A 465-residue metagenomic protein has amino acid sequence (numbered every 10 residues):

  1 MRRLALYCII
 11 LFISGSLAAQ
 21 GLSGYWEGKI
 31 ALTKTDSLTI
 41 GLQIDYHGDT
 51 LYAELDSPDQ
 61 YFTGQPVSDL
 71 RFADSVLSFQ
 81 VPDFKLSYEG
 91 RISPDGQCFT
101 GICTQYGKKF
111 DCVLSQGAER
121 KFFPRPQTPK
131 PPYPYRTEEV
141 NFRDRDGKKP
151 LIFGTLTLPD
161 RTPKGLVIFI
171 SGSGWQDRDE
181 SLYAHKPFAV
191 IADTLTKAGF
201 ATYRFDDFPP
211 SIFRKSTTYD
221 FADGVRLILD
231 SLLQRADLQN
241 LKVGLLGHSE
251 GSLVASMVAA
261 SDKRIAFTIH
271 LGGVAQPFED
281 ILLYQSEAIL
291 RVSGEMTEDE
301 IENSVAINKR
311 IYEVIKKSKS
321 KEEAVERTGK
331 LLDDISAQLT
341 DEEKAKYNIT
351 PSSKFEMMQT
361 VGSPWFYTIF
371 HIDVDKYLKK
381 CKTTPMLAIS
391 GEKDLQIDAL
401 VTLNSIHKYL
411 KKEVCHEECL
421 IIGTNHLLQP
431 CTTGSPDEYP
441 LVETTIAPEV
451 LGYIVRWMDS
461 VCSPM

Functional and structural regions predicted by a protein language model:
Q20-S93, T100-K108: Central antiparallel beta-sheet cores of small beta-barrel/beta-sandwich binding domains
E119-T162: N-terminal cap/lid segment of alpha/beta-hydrolase-fold proteins
P163-G174: Short beta-strand element of the alpha/beta-hydrolase
V190-S211: Conserved alpha/beta-hydrolase
K215-R235: Alpha/beta-hydrolase active-site loop
S231-V292, M296: Primarily recognizes the serine-hydrolase "nucleophile elbow" in alpha/beta-hydrolase and SGNH/GDSL folds
L271-K380: Accessory cap/linker subdomain of secreted extracellular hydrolases
C381, A388-S390: Short beta-strand/loop motif that positions the catalytic acidic residue of the alpha/beta-hydrolase fold
